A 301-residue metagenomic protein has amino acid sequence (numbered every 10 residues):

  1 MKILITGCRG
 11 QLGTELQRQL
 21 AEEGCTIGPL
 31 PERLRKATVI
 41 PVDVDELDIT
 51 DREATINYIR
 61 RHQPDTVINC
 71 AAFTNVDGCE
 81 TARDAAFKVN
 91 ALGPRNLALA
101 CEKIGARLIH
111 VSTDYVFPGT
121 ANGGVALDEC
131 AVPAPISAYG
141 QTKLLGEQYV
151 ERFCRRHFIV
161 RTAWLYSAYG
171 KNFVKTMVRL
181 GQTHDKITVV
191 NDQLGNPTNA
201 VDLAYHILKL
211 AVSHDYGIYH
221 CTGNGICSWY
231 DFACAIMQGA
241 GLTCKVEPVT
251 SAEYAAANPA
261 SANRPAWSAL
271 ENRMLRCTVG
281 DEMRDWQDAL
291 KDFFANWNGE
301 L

Functional and structural regions predicted by a protein language model:
M1-T26: N-terminal Rossmann NAD(P)H-binding glycine-rich loop of SDR-like oxidoreductase domains
T38-E53: Rossmann-fold cofactor-recognition segment
I49-V89: NAD(P)H-binding glycine-rich loop region in Rossmannoid oxidoreductase-like domains and their noncatalytic homologs
K88, L92-N96, K103, R107 (+2 more regions): Catalytic helix-loop patch of NAD(P)-dependent Rossmann-fold dehydrogenases
Q148-G195, V201-D202, L208: NAD(P)-dependent short-chain dehydrogenase/reductase
V189-L194, Y219-I226, T278: Glycine-rich Rossmann NAD(P)(H)-binding loop
H206, S213-A260, L301: Mid/C-terminal beta-alpha module of Rossmann-like enzyme folds, strongest in SDR-family dehydrogenases/epimerases
W286-L301: Amphipathic terminal alpha-helices
